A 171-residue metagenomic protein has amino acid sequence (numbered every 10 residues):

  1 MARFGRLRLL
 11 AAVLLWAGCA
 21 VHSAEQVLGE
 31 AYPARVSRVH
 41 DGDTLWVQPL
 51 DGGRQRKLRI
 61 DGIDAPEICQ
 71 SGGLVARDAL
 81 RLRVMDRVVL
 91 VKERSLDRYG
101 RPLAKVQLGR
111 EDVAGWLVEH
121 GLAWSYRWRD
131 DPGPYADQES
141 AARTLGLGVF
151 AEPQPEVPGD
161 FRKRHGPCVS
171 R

Functional and structural regions predicted by a protein language model:
M1-L9: Bacterial N-terminal signal peptides that target proteins for export
R8-G18: Bacterial N-terminal signal peptides
V21-W128: Electropositive
R129-R171: N-terminal targeting pre-sequences for secretion and organelle import
